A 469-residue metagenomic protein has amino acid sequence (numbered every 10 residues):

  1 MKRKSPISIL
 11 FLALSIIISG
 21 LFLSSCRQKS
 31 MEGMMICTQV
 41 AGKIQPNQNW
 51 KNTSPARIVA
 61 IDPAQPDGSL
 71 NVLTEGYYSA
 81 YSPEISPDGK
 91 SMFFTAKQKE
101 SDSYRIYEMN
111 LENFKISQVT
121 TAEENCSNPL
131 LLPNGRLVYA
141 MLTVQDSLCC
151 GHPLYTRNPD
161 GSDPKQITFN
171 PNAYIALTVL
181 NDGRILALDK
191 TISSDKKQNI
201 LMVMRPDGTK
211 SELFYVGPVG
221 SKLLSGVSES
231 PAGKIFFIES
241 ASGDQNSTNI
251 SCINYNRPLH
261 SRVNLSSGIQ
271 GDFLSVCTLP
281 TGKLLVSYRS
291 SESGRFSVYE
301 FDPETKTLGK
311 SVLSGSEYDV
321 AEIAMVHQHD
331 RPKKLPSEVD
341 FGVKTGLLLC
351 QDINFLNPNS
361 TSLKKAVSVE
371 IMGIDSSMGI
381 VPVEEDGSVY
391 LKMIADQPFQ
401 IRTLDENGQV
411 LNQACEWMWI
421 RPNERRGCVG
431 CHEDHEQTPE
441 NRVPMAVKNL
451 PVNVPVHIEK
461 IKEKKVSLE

Functional and structural regions predicted by a protein language model:
M1-K2, G161: Accessible peptide chain termini
K2-L12: Bacterial N-terminal signal peptides that target proteins for export
L10, M34-M35, N113, S467-E469: Generic low-polarity alpha-helical segments
F11-L21: Bacterial N-terminal signal peptides
C26-D386, K392-P398, Q409-G430, H435-A446 (+1 more regions): Sequence signature of WD/YWTD-type beta-propeller architectures
V456-E469: Short Fe-S-cluster ligation motifs
